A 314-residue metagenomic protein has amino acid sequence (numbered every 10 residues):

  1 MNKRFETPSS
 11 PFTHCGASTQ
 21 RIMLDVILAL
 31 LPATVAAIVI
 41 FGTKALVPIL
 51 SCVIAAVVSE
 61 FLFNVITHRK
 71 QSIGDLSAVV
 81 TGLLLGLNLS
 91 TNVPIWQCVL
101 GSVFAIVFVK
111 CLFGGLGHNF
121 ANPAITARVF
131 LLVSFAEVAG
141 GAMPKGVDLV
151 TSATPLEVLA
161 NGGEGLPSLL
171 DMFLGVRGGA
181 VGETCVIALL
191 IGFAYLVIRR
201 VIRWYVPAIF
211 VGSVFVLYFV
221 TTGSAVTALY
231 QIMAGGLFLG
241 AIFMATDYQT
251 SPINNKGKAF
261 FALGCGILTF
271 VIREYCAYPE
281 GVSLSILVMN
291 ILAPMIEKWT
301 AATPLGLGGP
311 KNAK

Functional and structural regions predicted by a protein language model:
M1-V57, G306-A313: N-terminal signal-anchor module of multipass membrane proteins
S10, V58-K70, I106-G117, L189-R200 (+1 more regions): C-terminal ends of transmembrane helices
D25-A33, P48-E60, S77-G82, G86 (+16 more regions): Alpha-helical transmembrane segments in multi-pass membrane proteins
G42-A55, N92-G101, M172, V176-V186 (+1 more regions): Structural signature of hydrophobic alpha-helical transmembrane segments
S77-A78, L83-K145, L149: Membrane-interface helix-loop-helix junctions at boundaries between adjacent transmembrane segments
G117-L190: Long hydrophobic alpha-helical segments that form multi-pass transmembrane helix bundles in integral membrane proteins
F120, A124, L229-L237, G257-F260 (+1 more regions): Loop-to-transmembrane alpha-helix initiation sites
V186, V197-S224: Conserved mixed alpha/beta catalytic, RNA-binding, or beta-rich assembly cores of soluble enzyme, regulatory
